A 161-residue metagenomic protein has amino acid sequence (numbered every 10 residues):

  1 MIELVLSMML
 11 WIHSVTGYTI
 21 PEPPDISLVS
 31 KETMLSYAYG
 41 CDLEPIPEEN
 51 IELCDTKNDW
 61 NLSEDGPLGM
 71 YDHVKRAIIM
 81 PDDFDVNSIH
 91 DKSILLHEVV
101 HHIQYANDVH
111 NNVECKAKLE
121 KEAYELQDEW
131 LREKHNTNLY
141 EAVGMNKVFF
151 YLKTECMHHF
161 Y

Functional and structural regions predicted by a protein language model:
M1-N61: A metal-dependent hydrolase signature that marks the N-terminal structural subdomain at the beginning of catalytic folds
I2-E3, D85-I94, V113-K121: Soluble non-cytosolic domains of exported or imported proteins
S30-E32, D82-D85, V109: A mature extracytoplasmic/lumenal domain signature
D42-I89, H102: Active-site scaffold of zinc-dependent metalloenzymes
K75, N136-Y161: Compact alpha-helical subdomains of small soluble proteins
S93-A106: Active-site recognition of the HExxH zinc-binding catalytic motif
E114-V148: Post-HExxH zinc-binding segment in Zn-dependent metallohydrolases
